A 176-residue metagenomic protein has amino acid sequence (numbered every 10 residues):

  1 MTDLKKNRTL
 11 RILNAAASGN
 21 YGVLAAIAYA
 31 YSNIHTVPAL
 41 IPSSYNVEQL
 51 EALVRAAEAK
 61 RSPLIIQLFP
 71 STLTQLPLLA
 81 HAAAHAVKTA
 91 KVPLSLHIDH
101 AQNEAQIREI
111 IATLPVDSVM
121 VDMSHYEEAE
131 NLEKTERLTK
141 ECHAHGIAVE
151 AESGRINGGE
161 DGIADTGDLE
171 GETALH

Functional and structural regions predicted by a protein language model:
M1-L4: Charged, compositionally biased N-terminal leader segments and the immediate start of the first structured element
N7-N14, Y31-V37, Y45-S71, L78-P93 (+1 more regions): Alpha/beta enzyme core
A15-V23: Short, basic, glycine/proline-bearing loop/turn elements
